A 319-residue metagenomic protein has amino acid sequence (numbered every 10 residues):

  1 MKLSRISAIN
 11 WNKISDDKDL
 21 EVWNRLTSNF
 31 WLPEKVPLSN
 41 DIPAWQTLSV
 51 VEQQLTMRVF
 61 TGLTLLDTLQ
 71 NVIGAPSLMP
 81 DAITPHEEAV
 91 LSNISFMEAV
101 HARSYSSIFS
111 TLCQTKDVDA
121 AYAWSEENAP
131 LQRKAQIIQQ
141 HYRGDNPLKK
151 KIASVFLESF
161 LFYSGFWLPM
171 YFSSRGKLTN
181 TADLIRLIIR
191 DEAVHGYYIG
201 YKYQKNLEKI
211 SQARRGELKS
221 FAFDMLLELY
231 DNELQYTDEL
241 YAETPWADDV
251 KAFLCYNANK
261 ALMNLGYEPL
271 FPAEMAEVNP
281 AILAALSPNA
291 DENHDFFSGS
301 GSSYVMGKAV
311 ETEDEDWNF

Functional and structural regions predicted by a protein language model:
M1-F319: Non-heme di-metal
